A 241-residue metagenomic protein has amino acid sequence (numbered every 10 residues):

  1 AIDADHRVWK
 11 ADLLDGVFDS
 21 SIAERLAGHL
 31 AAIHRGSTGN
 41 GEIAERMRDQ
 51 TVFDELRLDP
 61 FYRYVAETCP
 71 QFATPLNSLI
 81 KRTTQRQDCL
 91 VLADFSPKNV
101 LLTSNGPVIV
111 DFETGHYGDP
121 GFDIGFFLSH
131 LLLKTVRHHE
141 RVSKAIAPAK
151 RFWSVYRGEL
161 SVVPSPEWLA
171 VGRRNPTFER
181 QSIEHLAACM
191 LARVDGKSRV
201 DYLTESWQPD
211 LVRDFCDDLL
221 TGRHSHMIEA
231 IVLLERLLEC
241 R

Functional and structural regions predicted by a protein language model:
A1-E42: ATP-binding pocket architecture of kinase catalytic cores
D15-I22, Q50, V65-T68, R141-A145 (+1 more regions): Residue-level preference for long, well-ordered alpha-helices that form the structural scaffold of enzyme catalytic
I33-R82: Active-site catalytic-loop/activation-segment of kinase and kinase-like phosphoryl-transfer enzymes
R35-R46, E159-F178: Surface-exposed helix-capping loop/turn segments at secondary-structure junctions
N77-F122: Active-site acidic catalytic loop and adjacent metal/ATP-binding pocket of ATP-dependent phosphoryl transfer enzymes
G121-V171, L186-T204: Active-site activation/catalytic loop segments of kinase-like enzymes and analogous catalytic loops in related
E140-S143, C189-R241: ATP/Mg2+ or Mg2+-diphosphate-binding catalytic cores that bind nucleotide phosphates or diphosphates via glycine-rich
F178-A188: Alpha-helical scaffolds flanking conserved acidic
